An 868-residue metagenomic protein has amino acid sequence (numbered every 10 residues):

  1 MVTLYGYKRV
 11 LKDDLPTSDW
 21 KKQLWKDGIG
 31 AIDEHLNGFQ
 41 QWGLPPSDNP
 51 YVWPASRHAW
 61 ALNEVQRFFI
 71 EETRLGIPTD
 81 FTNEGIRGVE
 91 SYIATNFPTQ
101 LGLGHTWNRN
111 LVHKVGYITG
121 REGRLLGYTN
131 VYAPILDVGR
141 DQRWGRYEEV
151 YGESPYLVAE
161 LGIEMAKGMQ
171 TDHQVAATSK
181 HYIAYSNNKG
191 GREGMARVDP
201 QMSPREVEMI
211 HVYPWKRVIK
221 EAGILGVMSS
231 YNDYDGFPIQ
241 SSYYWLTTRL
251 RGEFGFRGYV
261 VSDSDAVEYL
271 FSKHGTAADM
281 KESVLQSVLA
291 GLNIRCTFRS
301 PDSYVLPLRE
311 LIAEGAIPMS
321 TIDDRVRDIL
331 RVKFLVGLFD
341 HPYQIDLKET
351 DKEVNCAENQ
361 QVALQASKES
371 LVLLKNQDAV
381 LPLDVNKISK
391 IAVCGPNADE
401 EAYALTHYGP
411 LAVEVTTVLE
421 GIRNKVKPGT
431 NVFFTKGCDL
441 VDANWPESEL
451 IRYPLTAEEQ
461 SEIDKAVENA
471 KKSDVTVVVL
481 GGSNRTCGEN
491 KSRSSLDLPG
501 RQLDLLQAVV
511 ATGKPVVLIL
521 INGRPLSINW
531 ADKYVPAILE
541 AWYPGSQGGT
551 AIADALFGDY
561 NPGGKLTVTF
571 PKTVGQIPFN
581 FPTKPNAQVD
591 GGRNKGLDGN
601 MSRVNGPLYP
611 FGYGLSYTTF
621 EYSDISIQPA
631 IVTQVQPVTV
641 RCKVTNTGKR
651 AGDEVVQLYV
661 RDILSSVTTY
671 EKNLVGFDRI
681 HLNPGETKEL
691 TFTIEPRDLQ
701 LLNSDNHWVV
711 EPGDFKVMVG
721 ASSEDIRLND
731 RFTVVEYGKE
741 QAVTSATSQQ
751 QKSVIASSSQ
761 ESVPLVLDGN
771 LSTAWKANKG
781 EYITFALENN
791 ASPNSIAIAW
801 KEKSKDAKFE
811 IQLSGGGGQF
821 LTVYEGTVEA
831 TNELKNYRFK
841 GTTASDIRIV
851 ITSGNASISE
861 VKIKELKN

Functional and structural regions predicted by a protein language model:
M1-Q700, P712-V719, S723: Glycoside hydrolase catalytic-domain context in secreted enzymes
T645-A651, E788-N790, K801-K803, G854: Short solvent-exposed strand-capping/beta-turn motif centered on an Asx-Ser/Thr pair
G652-V656, V709-E711, K803-E810: Short coil-to-beta strand junction motifs in C2/discoidin
G676-L682, N706, S772-W775, Y824-T827 (+1 more regions): Beta-strand-rich interaction surfaces with strong enrichment in secreted/lumenal proteins
D678, E686-F692, E781-F785, E833-Y837: Short strand-edge motifs at loop-to-beta-strand transitions and within beta-strands of extracellular beta-rich domains
I726-G738: Short beta-strand elements
Y737-P793, A799-K805, E829, E833 (+1 more regions): Disordered, acidic Ser/Thr/Pro-rich linker "stalks" and the adjacent N-terminal cap of the next globular domain
K803-K867: Trp- and acidic/polar-enriched beta-sheet ligand-binding modules for extracellular glycan and matrix recognition
